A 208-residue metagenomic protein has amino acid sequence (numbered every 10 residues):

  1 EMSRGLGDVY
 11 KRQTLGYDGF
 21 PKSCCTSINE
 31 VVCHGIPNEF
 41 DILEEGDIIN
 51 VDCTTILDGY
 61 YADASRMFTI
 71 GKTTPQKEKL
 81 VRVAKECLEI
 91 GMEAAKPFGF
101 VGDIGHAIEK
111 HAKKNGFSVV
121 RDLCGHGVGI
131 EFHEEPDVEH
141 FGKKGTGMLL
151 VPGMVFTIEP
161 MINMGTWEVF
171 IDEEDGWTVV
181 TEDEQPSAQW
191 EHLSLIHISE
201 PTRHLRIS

Functional and structural regions predicted by a protein language model:
E1-L6, Y10, I196-S208: Single conserved hydrophobic/aromatic residue that forms the stacking wall/gate of nucleotide- or nucleobase-binding
R4-E45, A94-H133, M148-M154, G165-I171: Active-site cores enriched in adjacent His and Asp/Glu residues with nearby glycine-rich loops that coordinate divalent
T14, F68, V128, F132 (+2 more regions): Short clusters of hydrophobic/aromatic residues that line enzyme substrate/ligand-binding pockets
S27-V32, E45-C53, D63, I90: Generic beta-strand or strand-like secondary-structure segments
N38, I42-I48, T55-I70, G142-S199 (+1 more regions): Charged, cofactor-coupling segments
V51-C53, V119-L123, I158: General beta-strand structural signal in soluble alpha/beta enzymes
D58-K114: Hydrophobic, well-structured mid-protein blocks that either form specific transmembrane helices
G102, P136-G142: Active-site glycine- and acidic-residue-rich loops that bind and position anionic ligands or nucleotide-like cofactors
